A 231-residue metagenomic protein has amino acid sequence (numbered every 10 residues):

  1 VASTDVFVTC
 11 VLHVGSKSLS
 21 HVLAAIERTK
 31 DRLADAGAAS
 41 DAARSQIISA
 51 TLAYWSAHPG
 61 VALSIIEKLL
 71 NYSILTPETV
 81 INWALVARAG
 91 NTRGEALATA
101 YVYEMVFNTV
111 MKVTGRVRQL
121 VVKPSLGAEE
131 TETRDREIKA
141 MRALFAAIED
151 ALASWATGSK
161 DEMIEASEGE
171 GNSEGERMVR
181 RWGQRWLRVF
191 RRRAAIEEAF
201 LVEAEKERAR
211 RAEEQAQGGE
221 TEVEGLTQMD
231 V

Functional and structural regions predicted by a protein language model:
V1-V231: Long alpha-helical repeat solenoid scaffolds
